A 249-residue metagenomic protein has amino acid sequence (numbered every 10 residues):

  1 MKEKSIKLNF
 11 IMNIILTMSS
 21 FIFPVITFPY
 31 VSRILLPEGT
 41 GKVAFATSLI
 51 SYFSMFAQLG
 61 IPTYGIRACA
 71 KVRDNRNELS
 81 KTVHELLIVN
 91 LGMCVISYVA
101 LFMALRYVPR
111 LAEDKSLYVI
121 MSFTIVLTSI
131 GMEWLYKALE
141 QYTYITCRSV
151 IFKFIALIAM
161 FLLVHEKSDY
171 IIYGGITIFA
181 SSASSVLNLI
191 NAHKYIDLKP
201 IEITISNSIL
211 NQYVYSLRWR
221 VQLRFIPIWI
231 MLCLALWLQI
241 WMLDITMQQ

Functional and structural regions predicted by a protein language model:
M1-K2, I6, T143-T146, Y170-G174 (+1 more regions): Interhelical loop/hinge segments that connect adjacent transmembrane helices in multipass membrane
S5-P62, Y98, L157, Y215-I240: Signature of the first transmembrane helix
N9, N13, T40, T82 (+5 more regions): Alpha-helical transmembrane segments and their helix-entry boundary regions
I11, I15, S19, A46-L49 (+10 more regions): Hydrophobic residues within alpha-helical transmembrane segments of multi-pass solute transporters/permease subunits
L35-A46, V72-H84, V95-V126, E166-Y173: Membrane-interface helix-capping segments at transmembrane helix termini in multi-pass transporters
F45, K115, V119-S122, T146-K194: Hydrophobic alpha-helical transmembrane segments
Q58-D74: Helix-loop junctions and terminal segments of transmembrane helices in multi-pass membrane transport/translocation
V126-R148: Membrane-interface junctions at transmembrane-helix termini in multi-pass inner-membrane proteins
